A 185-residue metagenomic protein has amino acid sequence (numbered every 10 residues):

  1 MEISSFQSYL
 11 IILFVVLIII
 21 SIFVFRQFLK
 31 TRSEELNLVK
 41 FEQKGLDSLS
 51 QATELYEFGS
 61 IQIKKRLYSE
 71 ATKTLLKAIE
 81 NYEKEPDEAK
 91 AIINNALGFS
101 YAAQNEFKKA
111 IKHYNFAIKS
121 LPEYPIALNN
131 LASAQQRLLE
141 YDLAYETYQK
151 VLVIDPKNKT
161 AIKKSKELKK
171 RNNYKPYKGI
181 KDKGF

Functional and structural regions predicted by a protein language model:
M1-T53, S60, L67: Long, contiguous interaction/recruitment modules in multidomain scaffold/adaptor proteins
I3-I18, V153, K157-F185: Terminal, low-structured helical/coil segments at or just beyond the last alpha-helical repeat
L46, E80, I118-K119, L152-V153 (+1 more regions): Conserved structural position within tetratricopeptide repeats
A52, P86-D87, A91, P125-I126 (+1 more regions): Helix-start (N-cap) detector for alpha-helical repeat units in TPR-like alpha-solenoids, especially tetratricopeptide
L55-F58, Q62, T74, I93-Y101 (+3 more regions): TPR/Sel1-like alpha-solenoid repeat signature
K64, A103, R137-L138, E167-R171: Register position in tetratricopeptide repeats
